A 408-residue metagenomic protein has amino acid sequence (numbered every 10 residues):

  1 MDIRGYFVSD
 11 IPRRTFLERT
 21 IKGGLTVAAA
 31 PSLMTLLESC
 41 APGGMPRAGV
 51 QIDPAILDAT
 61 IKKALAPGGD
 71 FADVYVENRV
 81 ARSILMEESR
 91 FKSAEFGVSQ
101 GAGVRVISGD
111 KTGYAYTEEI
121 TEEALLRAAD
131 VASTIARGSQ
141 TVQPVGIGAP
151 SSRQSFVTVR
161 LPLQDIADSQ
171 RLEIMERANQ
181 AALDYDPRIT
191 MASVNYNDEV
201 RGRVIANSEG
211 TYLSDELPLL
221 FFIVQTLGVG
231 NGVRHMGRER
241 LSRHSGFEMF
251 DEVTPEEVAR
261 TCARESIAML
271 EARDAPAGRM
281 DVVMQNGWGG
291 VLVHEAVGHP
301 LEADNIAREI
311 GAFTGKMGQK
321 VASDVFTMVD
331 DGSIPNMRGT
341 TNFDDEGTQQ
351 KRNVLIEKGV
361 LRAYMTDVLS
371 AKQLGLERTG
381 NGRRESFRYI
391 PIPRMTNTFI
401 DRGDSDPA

Functional and structural regions predicted by a protein language model:
D2-A408: N-terminal small-residue-enriched
